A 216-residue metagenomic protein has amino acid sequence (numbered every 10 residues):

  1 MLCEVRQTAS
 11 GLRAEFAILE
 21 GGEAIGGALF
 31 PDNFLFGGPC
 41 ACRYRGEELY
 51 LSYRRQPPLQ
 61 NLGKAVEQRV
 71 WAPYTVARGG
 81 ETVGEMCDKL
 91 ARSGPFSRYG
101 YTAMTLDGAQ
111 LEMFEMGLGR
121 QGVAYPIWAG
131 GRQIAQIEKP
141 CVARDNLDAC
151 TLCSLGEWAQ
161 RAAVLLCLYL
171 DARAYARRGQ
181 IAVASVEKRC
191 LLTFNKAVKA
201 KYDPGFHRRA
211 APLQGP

Functional and structural regions predicted by a protein language model:
M1-P39, E48, R92-P216: Low-complexity or membrane-interfacial segments used for flexible interactions
G37-M86: A glycine-rich, hydrophobic loop/mini-helix early in the fold
G84-G94: Predominantly extracellular/secreted and cell-surface proteins with exposed, flexible low-complexity segments
